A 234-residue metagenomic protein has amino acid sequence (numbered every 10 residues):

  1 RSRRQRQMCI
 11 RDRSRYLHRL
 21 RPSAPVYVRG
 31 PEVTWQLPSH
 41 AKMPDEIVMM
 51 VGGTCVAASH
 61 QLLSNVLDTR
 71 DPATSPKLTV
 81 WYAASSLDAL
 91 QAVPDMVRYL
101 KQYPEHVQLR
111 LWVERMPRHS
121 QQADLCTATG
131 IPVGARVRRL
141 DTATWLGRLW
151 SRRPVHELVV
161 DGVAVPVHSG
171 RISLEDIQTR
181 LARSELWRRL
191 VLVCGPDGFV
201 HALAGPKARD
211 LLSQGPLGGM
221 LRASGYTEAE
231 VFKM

Functional and structural regions predicted by a protein language model:
R1-I10: Single conserved hydrophobic/aromatic residue that forms the stacking wall/gate of nucleotide- or nucleobase-binding
R11-H18: Short alpha-helix capping/helix-loop boundary micro-motifs
R21-P25: Loop/turn positions that initiate beta-strands
V33-K42: Short, Lys/Arg- and Gly-enriched loop/turn segments at beta-strand edges
E46-V48, L190: Structural motif
V56-P72: Histidine-anchored nucleotide/phosphate-binding helix
W81-M234: Reductase modules of NAD(P)H-dependent flavoproteins
